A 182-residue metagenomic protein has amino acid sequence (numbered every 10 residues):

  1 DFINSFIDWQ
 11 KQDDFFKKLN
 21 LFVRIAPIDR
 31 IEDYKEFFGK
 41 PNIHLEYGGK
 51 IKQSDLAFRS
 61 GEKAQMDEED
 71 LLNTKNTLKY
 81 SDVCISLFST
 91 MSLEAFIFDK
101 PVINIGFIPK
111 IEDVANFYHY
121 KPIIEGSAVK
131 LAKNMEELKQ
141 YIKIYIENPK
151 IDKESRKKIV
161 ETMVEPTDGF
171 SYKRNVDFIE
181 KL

Functional and structural regions predicted by a protein language model:
D1-F58, A132, S171: Conserved catalytic-core segment of nucleotide-activated headgroup transferases in glycan assembly
V23-I25, S86, G106: Short beta-strand/turn micro-motifs composed of small residues that flank or help shape donor/cofactor-binding pockets
I31-Y34, D67, T74, A128: Acidic, amphipathic alpha-helical patches
G49-E69, E112-P122: Flexible internal linker/loop segments at domain or repeat junctions
R59-Q65, D70, N76-S89: Acidic donor-binding loop of glycosyltransferase active sites
L72-N73, E137: Short acidic active-site motifs
T90-P166: Catalytic binding pocket for nucleotide-activated donors in carbohydrate/polymer assembly enzymes
D168-L182: C-terminal alpha-helical cap of glycosyltransferases
